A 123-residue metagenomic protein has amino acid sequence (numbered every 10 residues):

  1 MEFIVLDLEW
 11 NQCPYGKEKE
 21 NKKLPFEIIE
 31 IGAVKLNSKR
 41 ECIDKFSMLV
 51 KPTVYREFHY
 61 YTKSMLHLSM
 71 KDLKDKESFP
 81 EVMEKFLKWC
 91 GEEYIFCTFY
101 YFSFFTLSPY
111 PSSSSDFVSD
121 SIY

Functional and structural regions predicted by a protein language model:
E2-F104: Conserved non-catalytic scaffold segment of RNase H-like nuclease domains
F102-I122: Substrate-recognition/cap helix-loop segment adjacent to the acidic, metal-dependent catalytic center of Asp-based
